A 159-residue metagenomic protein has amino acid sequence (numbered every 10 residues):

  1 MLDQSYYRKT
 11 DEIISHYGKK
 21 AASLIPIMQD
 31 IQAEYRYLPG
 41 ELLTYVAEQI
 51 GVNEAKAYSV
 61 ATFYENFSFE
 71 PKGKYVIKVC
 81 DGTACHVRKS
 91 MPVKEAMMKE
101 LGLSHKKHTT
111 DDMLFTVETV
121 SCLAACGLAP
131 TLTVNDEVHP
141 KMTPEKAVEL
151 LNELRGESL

Functional and structural regions predicted by a protein language model:
M1-L159: Signature of N-terminal electron-transfer/Fe-S-associated modules in redox systems
